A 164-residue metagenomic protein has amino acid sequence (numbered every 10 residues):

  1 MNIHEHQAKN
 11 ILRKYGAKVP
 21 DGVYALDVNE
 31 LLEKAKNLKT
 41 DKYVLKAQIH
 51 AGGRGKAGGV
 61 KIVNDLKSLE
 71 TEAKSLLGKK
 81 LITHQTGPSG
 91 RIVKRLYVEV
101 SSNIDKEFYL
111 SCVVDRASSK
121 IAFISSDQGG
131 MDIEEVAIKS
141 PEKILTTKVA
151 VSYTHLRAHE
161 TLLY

Functional and structural regions predicted by a protein language model:
M1-D41: A conserved helix-loop-beta module that forms one wall/lid of the active-site cleft in ATP-utilizing catalytic domains
E5-A8, L12, K39-R54, T83-N103 (+1 more regions): ATP-grasp fold ATP-binding core
P20-G22, L45-E72, Y109, D132-E135: Glycine-rich phosphate-binding loop of ATP-grasp-fold ATP-dependent ligases
A25, K61-D65, V113, I124-S125: Short beta-strand-to-turn element immediately C-terminal to the catalytic PLP-Schiff-base lysine in fold type I
S75-K79, T83: Catalytic core of tubulin tyrosine ligase-like
G87-L145: Hydrophobic alpha-helical hairpins/lids featuring a short glycine-rich hinge
K143-Y153: N-terminal structural subdomain of ketosynthase/condensing enzymes
T154-T161: Conserved small/polar residues in nucleotide/adenosyl-binding loops
